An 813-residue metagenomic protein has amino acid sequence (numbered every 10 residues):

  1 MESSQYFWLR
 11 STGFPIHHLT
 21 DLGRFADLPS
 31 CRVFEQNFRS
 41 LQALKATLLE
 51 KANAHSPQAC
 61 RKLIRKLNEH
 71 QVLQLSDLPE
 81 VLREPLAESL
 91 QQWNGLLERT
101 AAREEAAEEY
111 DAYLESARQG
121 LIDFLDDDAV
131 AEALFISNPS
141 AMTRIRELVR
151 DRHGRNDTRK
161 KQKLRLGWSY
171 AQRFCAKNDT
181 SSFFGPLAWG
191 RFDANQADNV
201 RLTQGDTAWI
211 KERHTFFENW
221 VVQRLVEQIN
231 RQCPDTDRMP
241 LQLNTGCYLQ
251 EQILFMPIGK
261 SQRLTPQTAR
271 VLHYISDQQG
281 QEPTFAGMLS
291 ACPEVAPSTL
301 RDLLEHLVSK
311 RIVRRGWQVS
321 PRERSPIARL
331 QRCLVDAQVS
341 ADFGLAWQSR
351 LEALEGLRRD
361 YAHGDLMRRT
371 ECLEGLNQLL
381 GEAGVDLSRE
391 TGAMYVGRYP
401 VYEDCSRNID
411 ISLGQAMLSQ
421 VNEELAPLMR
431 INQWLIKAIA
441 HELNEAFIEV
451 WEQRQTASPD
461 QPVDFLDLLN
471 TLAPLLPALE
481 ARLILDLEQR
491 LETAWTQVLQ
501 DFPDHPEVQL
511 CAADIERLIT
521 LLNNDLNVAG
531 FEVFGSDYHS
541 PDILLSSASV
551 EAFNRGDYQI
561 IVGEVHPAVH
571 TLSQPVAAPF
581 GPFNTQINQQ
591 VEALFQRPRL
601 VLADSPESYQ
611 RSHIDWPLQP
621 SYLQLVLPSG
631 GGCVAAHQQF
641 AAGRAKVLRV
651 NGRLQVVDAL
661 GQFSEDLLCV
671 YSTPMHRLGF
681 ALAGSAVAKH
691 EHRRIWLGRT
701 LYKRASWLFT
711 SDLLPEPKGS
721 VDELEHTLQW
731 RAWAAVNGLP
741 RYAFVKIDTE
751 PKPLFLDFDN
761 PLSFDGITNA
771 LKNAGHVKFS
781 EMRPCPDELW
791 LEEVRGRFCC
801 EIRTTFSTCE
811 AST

Functional and structural regions predicted by a protein language model:
M1-K211, L300-V601, K772, S780-T813: Type-3 copper protein
Y170-D277: Acidic, low-complexity/disordered tracts enriched in E/D and polar residues
R231, M239-N244, W434, A438-T456 (+3 more regions): Segments forming glycine/polar-rich beta-alpha architectures that bind adenosine-containing cofactors
I253-L254, S320, R653-V656: Hydrophobic residues embedded in beta-strands of well-ordered beta-sheets
P257-A269, T456-D467, F663-T673: Short amphipathic beta-strand/extended segments with alternating polar/hydrophobic composition
G280-C292: Short acidic, hydrophobic short linear motifs in intrinsically disordered regions
E294-T299: Short, basic interhelical loop/turn and adjoining N-cap of the next helix at nucleic-acid- or acidic-partner-contacting
S547-E810: C-terminal structured domains
